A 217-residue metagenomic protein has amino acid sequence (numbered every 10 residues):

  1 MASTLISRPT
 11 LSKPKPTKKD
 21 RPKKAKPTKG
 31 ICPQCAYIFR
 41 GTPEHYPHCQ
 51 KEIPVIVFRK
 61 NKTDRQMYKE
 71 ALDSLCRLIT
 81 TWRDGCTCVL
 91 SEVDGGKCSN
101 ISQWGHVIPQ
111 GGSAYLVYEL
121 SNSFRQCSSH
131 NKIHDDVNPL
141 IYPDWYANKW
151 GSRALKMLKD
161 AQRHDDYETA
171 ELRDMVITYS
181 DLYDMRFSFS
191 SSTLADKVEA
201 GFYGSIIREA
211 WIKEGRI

Functional and structural regions predicted by a protein language model:
M1-L75, D94-C98, Q162-I217: A boundary/linker detector
I31, H45-H48, T87, Q103 (+1 more regions): The −1 position to Zn-ligating cysteines in a subset of zinc-ribbon hairpins
P43-Q50, F58-R59, N100-Q110, V137-W145: Short cysteine/histidine-rich zinc-coordinating motifs and their immediately flanking basic loops
K60-R65, V107-P109, C127-S128: Short, flexible active-site loops
C76-G85: Sequence/structural segment immediately N-terminal to covalent heme-attachment motifs in c-type and related
R77, V89-F124: Histidine-centered nuclease catalytic patch
V93-N100, N122-G151: Short Cys/His-centered divalent metal-binding micro-motifs
L120-S129, W150-V176: Short Fe-S-cluster ligation motifs
